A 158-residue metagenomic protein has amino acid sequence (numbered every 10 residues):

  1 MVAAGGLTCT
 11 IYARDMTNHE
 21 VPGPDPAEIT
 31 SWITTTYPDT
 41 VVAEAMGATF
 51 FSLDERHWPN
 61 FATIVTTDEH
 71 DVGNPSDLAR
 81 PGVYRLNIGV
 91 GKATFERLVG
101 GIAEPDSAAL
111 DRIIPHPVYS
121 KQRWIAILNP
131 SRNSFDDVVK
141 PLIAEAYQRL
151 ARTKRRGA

Functional and structural regions predicted by a protein language model:
L7-A158: Charge-dense, helix-prone N-terminal extensions
